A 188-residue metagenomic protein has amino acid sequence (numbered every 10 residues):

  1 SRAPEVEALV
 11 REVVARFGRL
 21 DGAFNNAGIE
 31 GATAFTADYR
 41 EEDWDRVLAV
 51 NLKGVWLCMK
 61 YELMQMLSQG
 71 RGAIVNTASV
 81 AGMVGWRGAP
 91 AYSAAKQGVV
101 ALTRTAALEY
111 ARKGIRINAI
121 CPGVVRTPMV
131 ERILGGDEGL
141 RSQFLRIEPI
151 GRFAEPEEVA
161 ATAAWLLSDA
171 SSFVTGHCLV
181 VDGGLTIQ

Functional and structural regions predicted by a protein language model:
R11, V50-S68, A107-L108, R112 (+2 more regions): Amphipathic alpha-helical dimer-interface segment in Rossmann-like NAD(P)H-dependent oxidoreductases
D21, A37-W56, R71, V75 (+2 more regions): Catalytic Tyr-X3-Lys loop
E30-T33, V84, A164, T175-Q188: Short C-terminal tail/terminal secondary-structure segment of NAD(P)H-dependent dehydrogenase/reductase domains
A34-T36, D43-D45, L140, F144: Substrate-binding pocket helix/loop in short-chain dehydrogenase/reductase
M59, A95, T103: Active-site helix of classical SDR
S79: Residue(s) in the substrate-gating loop at a strand-loop-helix junction that position the organic substrate next
A111, R116, V174-G176: Short, small/polar-rich loop/turn modules that mediate ligand/substrate recognition or access, typified
E148-V159, A170: A conserved structural motif in NAD(P)-dependent oxidoreductases
